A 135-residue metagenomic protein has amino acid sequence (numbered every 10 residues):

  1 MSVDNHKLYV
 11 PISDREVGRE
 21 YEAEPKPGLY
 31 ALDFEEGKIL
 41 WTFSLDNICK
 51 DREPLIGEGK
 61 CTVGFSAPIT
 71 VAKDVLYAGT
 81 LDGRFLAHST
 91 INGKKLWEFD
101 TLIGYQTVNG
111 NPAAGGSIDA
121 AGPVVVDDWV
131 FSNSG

Functional and structural regions predicted by a protein language model:
S2-V10, D14-F65, T70-A120, V124-G135: Extracytoplasmic/lumenal domain signature
